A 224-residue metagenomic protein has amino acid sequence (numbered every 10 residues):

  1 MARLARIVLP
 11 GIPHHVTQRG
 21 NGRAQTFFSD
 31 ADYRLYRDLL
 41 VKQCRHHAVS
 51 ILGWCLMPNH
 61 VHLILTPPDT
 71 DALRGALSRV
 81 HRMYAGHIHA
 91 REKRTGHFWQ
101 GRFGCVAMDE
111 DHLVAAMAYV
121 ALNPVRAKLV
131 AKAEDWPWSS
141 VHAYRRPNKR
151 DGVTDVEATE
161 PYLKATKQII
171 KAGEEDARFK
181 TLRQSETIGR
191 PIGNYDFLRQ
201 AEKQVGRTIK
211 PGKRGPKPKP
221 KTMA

Functional and structural regions predicted by a protein language model:
M1-M57, T66-A224: Short Pro-Cys-Gly-centered "Cys-loop" motif that presents a nucleophilic cysteine in a tight turn
H60: Glycine/serine-rich anion-binding loops at beta->alpha junctions that coordinate negatively charged ligand groups
